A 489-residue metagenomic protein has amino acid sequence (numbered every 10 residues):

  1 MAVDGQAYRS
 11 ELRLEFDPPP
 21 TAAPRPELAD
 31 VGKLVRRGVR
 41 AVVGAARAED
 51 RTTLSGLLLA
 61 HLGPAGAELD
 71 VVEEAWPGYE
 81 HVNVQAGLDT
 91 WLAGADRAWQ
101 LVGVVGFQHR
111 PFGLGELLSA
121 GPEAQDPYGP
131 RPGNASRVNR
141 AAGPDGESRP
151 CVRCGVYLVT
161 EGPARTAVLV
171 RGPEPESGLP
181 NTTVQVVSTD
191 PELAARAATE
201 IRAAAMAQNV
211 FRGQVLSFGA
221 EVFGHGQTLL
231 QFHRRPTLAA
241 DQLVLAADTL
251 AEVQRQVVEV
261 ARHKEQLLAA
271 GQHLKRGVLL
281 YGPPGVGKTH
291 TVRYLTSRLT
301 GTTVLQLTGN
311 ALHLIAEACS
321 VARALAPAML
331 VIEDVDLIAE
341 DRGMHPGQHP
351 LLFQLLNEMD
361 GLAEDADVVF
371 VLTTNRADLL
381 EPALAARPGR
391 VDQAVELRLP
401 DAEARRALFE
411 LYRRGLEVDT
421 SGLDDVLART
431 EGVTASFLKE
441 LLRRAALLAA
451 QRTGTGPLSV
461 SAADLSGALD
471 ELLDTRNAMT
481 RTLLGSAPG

Functional and structural regions predicted by a protein language model:
A2-R262, K275: AAA+ P-loop ATPase mechanoenzymes
L88, I201, V292-L295, A318 (+2 more regions): Aromatic/hydrophobic pocket-lining residues that form π-stacking "cages" and hydrophobic walls in ligand
G94, A203, A207, G301 (+5 more regions): Secondary-structure boundary motif
L193-I201, T291, A318, L408 (+1 more regions): Hydrophobic side chains in well-ordered alpha-helices
M206, V210, R262-E265, D360 (+4 more regions): Generic structural signal for secondary-structure transition and capping sites
A240-D424: Walker A/P-loop NTP-binding motif of AAA+ ATPase domains
R387, A402-G489: C-terminal alpha-helical "lid" subdomain
